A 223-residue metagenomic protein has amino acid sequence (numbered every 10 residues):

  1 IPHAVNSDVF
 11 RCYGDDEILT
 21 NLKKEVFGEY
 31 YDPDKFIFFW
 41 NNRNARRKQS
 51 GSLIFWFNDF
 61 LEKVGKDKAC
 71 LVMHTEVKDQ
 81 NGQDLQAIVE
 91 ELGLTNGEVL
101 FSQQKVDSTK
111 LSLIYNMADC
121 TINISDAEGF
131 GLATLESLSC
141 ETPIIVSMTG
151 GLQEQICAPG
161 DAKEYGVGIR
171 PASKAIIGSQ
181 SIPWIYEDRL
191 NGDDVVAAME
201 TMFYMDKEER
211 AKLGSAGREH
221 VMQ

Functional and structural regions predicted by a protein language model:
A4: Carbohydrate-associated surface elements
R11-Y30: A short helix/loop element that forms part of the nucleotide-sugar donor recognition site in Leloir-type
G28-K48, I54-F57, L71-V72: Conserved donor-binding/catalytic core segment of Leloir-type glycosyltransferases
G82-T109: Nucleotide-activated donor-binding/catalytic signature segment of Leloir-type glycosyltransferases, i.e., the conserved
S112-A118: Short alpha-helical donor nucleotide-sugar binding micro-motif in glycosyltransferases
D126: Aromatic "clamp/platform" in nucleotide-sugar-dependent glycosyltransferases that forms part of the donor/acceptor
Q153-T201: Change "using UDP/GDP/dTDP sugars" to "using nucleotide sugars
D194, T201, E208-M222: A short, well-ordered alpha-helix in the C-terminal region of glycosyltransferases
